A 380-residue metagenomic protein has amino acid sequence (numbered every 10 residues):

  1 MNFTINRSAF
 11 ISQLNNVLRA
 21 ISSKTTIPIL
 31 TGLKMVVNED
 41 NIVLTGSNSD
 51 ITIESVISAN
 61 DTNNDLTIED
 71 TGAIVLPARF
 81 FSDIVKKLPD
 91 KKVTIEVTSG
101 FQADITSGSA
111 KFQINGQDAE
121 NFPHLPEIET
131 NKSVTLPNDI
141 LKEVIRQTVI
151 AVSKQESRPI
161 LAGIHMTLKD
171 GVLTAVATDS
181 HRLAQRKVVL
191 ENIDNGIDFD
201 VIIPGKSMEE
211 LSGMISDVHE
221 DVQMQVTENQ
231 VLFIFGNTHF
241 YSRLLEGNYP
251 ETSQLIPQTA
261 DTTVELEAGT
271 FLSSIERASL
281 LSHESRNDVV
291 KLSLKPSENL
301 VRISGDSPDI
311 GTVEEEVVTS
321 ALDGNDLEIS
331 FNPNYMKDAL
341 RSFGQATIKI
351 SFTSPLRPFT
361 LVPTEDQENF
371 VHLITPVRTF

Functional and structural regions predicted by a protein language model:
M1-F380: Structural preference for solvent-exposed beta-strand-turn elements and adjacent flexible terminal/loop segments within
